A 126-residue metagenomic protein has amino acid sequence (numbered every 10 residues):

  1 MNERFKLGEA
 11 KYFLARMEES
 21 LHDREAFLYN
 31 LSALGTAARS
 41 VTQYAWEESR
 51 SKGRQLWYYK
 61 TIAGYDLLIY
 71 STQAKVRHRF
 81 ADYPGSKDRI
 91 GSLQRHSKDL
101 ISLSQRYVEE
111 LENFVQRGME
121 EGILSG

Functional and structural regions predicted by a protein language model:
M1-S32, T36, R50-G126: Acidic, Ser/Thr/Gly/Pro-rich intrinsically disordered interaction regions
A33-A45: Hydrophobic alpha-helical packing segments in soluble, helical-rich domains
